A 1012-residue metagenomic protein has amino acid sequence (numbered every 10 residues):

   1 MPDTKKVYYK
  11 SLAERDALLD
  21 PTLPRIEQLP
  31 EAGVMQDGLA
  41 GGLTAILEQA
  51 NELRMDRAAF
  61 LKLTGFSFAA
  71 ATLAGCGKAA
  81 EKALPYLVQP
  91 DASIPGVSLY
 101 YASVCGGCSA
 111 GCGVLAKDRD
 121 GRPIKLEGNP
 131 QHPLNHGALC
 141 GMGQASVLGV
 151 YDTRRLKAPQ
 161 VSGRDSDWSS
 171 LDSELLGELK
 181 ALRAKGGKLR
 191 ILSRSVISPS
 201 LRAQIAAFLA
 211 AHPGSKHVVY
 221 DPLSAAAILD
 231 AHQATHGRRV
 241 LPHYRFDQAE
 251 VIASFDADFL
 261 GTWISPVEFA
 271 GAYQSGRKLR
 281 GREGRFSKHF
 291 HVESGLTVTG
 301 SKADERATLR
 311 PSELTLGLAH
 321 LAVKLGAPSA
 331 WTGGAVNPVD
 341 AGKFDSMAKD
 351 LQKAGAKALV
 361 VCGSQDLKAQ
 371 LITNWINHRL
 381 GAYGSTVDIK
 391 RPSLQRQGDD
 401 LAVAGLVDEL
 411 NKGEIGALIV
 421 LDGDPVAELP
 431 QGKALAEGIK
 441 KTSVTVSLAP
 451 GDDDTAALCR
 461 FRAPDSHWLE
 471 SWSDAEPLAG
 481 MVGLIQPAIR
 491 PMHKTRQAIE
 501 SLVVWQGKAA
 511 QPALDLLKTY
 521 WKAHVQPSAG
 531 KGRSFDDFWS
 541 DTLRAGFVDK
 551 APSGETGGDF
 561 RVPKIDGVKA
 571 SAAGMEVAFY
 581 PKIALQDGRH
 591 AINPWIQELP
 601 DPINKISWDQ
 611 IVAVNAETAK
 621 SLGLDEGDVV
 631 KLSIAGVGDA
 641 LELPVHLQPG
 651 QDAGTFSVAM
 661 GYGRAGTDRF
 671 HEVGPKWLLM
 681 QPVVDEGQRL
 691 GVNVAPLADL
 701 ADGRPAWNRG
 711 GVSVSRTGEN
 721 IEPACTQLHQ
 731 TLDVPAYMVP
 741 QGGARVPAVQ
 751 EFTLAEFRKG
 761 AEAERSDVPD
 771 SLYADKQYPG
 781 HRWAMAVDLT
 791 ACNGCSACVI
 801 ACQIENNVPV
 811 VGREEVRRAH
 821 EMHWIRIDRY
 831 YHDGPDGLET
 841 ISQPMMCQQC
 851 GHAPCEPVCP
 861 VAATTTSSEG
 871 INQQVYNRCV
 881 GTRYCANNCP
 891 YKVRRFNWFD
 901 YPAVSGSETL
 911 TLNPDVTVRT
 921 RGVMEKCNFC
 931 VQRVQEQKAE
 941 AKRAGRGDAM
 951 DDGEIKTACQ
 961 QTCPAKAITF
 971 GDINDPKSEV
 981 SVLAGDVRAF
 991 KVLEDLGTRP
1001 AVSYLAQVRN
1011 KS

Functional and structural regions predicted by a protein language model:
P2-P338, G342-D345, K582, Q586-R589 (+6 more regions): N-terminal export/assembly segments and adjacent metallocofactor-ligating motifs of anaerobic energy-metabolism
I252-A253, H289, R306, L418 (+2 more regions): Short, well-ordered beta-strand core segments
T262-E283, P430-T445, M481-L484: A short, gly/pro- and small-residue-rich
K357, C362-I419, I583: Acidic catalytic cores of enzymes that act on phosphate-bearing nucleotides/polynucleotides
A427-E470, E617: Hydrophobic alpha/beta core scaffold segments
G451-I485, E821-M822, I827, V893-T909: Flexible glycine/proline-rich, aromatic-decorated loop/lid segments
P491-E555, D628, E814: N-terminal leader/propeptide and maturation segments of large enzyme subunits in energy/redox metabolism and hydrolases
A523-N604: Long, low-complexity segments enriched in small/aliphatic residues
